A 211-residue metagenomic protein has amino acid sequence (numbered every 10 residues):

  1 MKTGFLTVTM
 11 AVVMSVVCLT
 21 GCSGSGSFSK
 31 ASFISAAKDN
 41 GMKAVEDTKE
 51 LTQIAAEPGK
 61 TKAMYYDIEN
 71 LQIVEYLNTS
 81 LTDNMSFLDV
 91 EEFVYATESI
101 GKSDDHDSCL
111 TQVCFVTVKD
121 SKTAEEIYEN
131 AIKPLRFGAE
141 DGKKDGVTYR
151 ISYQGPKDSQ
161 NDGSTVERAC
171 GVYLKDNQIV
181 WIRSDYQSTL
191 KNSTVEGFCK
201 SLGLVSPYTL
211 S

Functional and structural regions predicted by a protein language model:
M1-T9: Bacterial N-terminal signal peptides that target proteins for export
V17-G21: C-terminal motif of bacterial Sec signal peptides marking the signal peptidase cleavage site
S23-S25: Bacterial signal peptide processing site
S29-M42, E125-L135: Amphipathic alpha-helical segments
K38-A63, L135-K144, L204-L210: Short secondary-structure junctions
A44-Q112, K122-I127, N161-G163: Short, compositionally biased low-complexity segments enriched in polar/charged residues
L110-K119, W181-D185: Second-shell loop/turn segments in exported
E140-S211: A short, solvent-exposed beta-edge/loop patch
